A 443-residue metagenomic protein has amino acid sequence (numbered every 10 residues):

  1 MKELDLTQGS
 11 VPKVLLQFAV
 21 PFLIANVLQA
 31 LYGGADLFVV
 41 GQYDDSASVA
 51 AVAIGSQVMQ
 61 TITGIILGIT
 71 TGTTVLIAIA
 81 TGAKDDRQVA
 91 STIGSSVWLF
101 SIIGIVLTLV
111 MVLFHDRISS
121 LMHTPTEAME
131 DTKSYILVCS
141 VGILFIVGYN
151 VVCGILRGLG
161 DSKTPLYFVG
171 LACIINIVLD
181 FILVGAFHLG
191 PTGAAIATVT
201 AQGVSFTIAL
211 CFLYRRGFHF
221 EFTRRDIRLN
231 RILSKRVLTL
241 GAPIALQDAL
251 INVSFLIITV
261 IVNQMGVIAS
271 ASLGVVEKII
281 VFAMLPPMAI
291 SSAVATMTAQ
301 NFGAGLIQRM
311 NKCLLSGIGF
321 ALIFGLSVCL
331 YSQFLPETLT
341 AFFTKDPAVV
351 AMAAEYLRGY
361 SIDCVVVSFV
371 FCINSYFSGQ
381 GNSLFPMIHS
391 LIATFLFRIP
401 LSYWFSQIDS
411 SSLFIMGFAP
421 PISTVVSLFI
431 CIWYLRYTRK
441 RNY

Functional and structural regions predicted by a protein language model:
M1-A19, I77-L144, A186-A242, T298-D363 (+1 more regions): Short alpha-helical transmembrane segments in multi-pass integral membrane proteins
L6-F38, Q42-Y43, Q57-G72, L76 (+6 more regions): N-terminal transmembrane alpha-helices
Q17-D36, V138, Y149, A172 (+5 more regions): Transmembrane helical elements of multi-pass membrane transporters/channels
V27, L31-A50, S119-T126, I182-L189 (+4 more regions): Helix-terminus/linker motif at the lipid-water interface of multi-pass membrane proteins
S46-Q57, I136, A195, V267-F282 (+2 more regions): Small-residue hotspots at the loop-to-helix junctions and early N-terminal turns of transmembrane alpha-helices
V49-L109, I146-P165, S272-L330, F334-P336 (+1 more regions): Small-residue-rich hydrophobic transmembrane alpha-helices
T61-G64, N176-D180, F206-L210, F282-L285 (+3 more regions): Hydrophobic transmembrane alpha-helices of multi-pass small-molecule transporters
T70, C139-R157, P165-C173, A194-T207 (+5 more regions): Short runs within selected transmembrane alpha-helices of multi-pass transporters and secretion channels
